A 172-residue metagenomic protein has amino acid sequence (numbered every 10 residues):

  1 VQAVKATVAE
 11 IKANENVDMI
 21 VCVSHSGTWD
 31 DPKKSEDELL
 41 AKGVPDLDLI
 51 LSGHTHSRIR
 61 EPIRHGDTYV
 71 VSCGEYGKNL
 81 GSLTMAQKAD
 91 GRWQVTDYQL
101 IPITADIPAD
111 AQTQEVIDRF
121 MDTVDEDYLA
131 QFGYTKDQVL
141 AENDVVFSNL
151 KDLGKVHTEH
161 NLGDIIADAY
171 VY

Functional and structural regions predicted by a protein language model:
V1-T28, I63-Y172: Acidic/His-rich catalytic or pseudo-catalytic neighborhoods that scaffold and/or coordinate enzyme active centers
A9-A13, D37-D46: Mature extracellular/periplasmic domains of secretome proteins
S26-W29, D48-R58: Histidine-centered catalytic micro-motifs
W29-E36, R58-E61, L80: Extracytoplasmic/secreted cell-surface and envelope-processing proteins
S35-L40, H157-E159: Glycine-rich, flexible loop segments associated with nucleotide phosphate handling
A41, L47-G53, P62-C73: Histidine/cysteine- and/or acidic
